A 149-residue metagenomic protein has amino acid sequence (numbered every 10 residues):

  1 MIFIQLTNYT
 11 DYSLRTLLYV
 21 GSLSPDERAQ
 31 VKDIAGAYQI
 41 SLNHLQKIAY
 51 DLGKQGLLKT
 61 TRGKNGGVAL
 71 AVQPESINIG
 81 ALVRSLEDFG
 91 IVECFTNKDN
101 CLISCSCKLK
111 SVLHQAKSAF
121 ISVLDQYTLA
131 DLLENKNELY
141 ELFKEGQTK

Functional and structural regions predicted by a protein language model:
M1, C101-K149: C-terminal regulatory/oligomerization modules of transcriptional regulators
T7-Y12, Q30, G63-R84: Short, cationic-aromatic polyanion-contact patches
N8, Y12-L14, L18-I40, K59 (+1 more regions): N-terminal helix-turn-helix DNA-binding core of bacterial DNA-binding proteins
N43: Key DNA-contact positions within bacterial/archaeal DNA-binding proteins
I48-G53: Basic amphipathic alpha-helical segments that dock to polyanions
K54-L57, S85: Residue cluster at the C-terminal edge of the helix-turn-helix DNA-binding motif
G56-N65, A69, F95: Beta-hairpin "wing" of winged helix-turn-helix
Q73-N97, L113-S118: Conserved segment of winged-helix/HTH DNA-binding domains
